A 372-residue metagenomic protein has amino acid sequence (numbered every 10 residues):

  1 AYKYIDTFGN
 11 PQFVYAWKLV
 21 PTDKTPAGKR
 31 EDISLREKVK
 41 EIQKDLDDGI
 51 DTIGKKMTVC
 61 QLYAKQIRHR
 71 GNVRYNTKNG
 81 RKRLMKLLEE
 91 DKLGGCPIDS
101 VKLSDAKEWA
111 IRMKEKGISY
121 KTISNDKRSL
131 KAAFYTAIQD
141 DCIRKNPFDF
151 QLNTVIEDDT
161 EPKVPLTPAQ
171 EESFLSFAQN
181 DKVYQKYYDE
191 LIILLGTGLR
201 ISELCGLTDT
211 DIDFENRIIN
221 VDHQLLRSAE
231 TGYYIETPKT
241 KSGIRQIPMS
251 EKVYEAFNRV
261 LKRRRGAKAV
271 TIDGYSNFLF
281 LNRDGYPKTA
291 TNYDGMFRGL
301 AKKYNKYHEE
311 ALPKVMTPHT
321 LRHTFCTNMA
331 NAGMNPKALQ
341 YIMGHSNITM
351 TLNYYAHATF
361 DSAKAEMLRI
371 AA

Functional and structural regions predicted by a protein language model:
A1-I53, T240: Short, surface-exposed polybasic/aromatic micro-patch for ligand or macromolecular engagement
P11-E31, T58-K86, G285: Short, aromatic/basic-rich helix-turn unit that serves as a nucleic-acid recognition element
E41-D48, A64-I118, Y135-T136: Basic/aromatic-enriched alpha-helical hairpins
S124, Q139, I143-L207, E215 (+3 more regions): Basic, Lys/Arg- and aromatic-enriched nucleic-acid-binding interface segment
S176-Y187, T197, I247, R263-F278 (+3 more regions): Short, basic (Lys/Arg/His-rich) helix/loop patches that form interaction surfaces in the mid-to-C-terminal regions
L207-R265: Conserved tyrosine-mediated DNA breakage-rejoining catalytic core shared by Y-recombinases
N216-V221, T317, N328, Q340-A358 (+1 more regions): Short functional hotspots where side chains directly engage DNA or cofactors
E230-I235, A332, N353, H357-A372: DNA/chromatin major-groove-contacting recognition/catalytic segments
